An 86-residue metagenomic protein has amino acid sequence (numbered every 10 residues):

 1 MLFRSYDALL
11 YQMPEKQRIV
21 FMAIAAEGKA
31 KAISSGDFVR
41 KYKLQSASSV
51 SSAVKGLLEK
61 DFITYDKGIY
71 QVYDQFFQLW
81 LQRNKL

Functional and structural regions predicted by a protein language model:
M1-Q45: Winged-helix-like regulatory helical subdomains adjacent to P-loop NTPase cores
R18, S51, D74-Q75: Non-catalytic, well-ordered alpha-helical scaffold segments
K31-I33, S48-V50, Q82: Extended hydrophobic-aromatic, low-complexity segments
Y42-E59: Short amphipathic alpha-helical interaction segments
L58-G68: A short, conserved structural fragment
D66-Q71, Q75-F76: Short, Lys/Arg-rich nucleic-acid/phosphate-binding segment
F77-L86: Short, amphipathic alpha-helical interaction segments positioned at domain boundaries
